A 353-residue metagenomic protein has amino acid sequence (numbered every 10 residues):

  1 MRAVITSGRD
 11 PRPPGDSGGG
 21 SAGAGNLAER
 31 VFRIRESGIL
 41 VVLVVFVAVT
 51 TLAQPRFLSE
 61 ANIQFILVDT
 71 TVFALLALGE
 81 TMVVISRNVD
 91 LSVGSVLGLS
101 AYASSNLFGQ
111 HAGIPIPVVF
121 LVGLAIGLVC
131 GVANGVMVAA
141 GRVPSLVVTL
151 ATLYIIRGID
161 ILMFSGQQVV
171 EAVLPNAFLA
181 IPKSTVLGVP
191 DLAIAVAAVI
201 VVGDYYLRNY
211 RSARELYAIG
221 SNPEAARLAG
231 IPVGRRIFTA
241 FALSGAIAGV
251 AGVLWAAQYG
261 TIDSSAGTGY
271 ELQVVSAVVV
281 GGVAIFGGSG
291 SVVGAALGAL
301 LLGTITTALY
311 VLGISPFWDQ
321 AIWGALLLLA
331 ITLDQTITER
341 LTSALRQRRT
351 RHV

Functional and structural regions predicted by a protein language model:
M1-A48, L52, S221, L228-R235 (+1 more regions): Cytosolic-side transmembrane-helix boundaries in multi-pass membrane proteins
A28-V31, V84-V89, Q110-H111, L128-V170 (+4 more regions): Short loop segments and helix-boundary regions at transmembrane helix junctions of multi-pass inner-membrane proteins
I39-T51, E80, L153-D160, A195-D204 (+4 more regions): Hydrophobic core segments of alpha-helical transmembrane domains in multi-pass membrane transport and ion-translocation
V44-A112, V136-V143, V278, G282-V292 (+1 more regions): Single transmembrane alpha-helix segments in multi-pass membrane proteins
I114-G123, V129-N134, V138, V186-D263: Helix-loop-helix "hairpin" substructures at the membrane interface of multi-pass membrane proteins
I116, S145, G188-V196, I237 (+2 more regions): Loop-to-transmembrane alpha-helix initiation sites
S145-N209, R236-T239, Q258-G267, S343-V353: Transmembrane helix-bundle core of multi-pass membrane transporters and related energy-transducing complexes
A248, Q258-G324: Transmembrane alpha-helical segments in multi-pass inner-membrane proteins
